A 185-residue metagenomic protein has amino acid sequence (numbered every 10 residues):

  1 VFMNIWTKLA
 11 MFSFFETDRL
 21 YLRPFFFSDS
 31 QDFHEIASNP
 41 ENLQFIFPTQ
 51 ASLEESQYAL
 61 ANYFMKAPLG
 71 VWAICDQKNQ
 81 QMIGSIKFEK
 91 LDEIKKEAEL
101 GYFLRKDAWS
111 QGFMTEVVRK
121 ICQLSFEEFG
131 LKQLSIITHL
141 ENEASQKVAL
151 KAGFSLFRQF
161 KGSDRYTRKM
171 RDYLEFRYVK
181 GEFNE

Functional and structural regions predicted by a protein language model:
F2-Q44, V71-E185: Acyl-donor (CoA/ACP) binding surface of acyl/acetyltransferases
E41-N62: Conserved GNAT-fold acetyl-CoA-binding loop/helix
A61-A73: A short helix-loop-beta-strand connector motif used in the catalytic cores of GNAT acetyltransferases and, in some
